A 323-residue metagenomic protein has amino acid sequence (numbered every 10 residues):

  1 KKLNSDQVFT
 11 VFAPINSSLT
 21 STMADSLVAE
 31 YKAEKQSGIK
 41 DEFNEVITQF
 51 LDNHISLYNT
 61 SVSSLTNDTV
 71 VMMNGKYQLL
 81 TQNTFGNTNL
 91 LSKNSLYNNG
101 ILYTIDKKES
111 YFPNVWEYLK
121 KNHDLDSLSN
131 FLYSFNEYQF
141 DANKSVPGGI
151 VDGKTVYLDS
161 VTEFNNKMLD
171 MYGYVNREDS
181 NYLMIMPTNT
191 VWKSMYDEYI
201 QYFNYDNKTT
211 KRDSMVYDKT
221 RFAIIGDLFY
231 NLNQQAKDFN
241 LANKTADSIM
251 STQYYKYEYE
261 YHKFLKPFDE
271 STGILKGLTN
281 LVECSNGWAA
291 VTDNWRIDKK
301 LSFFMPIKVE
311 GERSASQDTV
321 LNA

Functional and structural regions predicted by a protein language model:
K1-A323: Mature, structured domains of secreted/extracytosolic soluble proteins
